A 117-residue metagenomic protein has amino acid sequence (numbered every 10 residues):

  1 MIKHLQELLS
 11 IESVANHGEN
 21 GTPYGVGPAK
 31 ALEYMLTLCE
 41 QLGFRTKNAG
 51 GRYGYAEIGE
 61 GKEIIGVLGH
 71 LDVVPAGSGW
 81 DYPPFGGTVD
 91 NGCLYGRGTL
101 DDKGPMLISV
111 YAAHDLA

Functional and structural regions predicted by a protein language model:
M1-T99, L116: Acidic/His- and Gly-rich active-site-bordering loop/insert found across diverse amide/peptide-bond hydrolases
D102-A117: Acidic/histidine-rich catalytic neighborhood of metal-dependent amide-processing enzymes
